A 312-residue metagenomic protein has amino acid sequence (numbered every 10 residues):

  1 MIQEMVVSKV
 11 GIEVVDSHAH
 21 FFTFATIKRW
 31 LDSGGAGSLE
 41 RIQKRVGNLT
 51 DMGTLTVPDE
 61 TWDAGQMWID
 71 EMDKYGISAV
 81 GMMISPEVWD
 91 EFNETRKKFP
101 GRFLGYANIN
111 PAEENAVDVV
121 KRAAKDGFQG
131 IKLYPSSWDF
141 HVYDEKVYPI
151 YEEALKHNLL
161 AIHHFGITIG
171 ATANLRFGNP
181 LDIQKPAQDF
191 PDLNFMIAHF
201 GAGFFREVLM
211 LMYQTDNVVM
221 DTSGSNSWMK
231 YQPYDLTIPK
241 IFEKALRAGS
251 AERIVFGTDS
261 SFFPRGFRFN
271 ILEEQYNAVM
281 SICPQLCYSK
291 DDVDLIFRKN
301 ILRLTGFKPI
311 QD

Functional and structural regions predicted by a protein language model:
M1-S17, F24-K74, K244, A248-R253 (+1 more regions): Mid-to-C-terminal alpha-helical segments outside catalytic/metal-binding sites
V14-S17, M82-M83, Y106-A107, F195-A198 (+2 more regions): Active-site neighborhood of phospho(di)ester-bond hydrolases with catalytic His/Asp-centered motifs
H18, M72, A123, I131 (+6 more regions): Conserved, mostly hydrophobic/aromatic
F22-F24, E87-D90, A112-N115, I167-A171 (+3 more regions): Active-site environment of divalent metal-dependent phosphoester hydrolases
D73-A79, P100-F103, Q188-F195: Short, surface-exposed connector motifs at secondary-structure boundaries
S78-A79, I84-G178: Active-site gating/metal-coordination segments in enzymes
N93-K97, R102, A187, Y213-D221 (+1 more regions): Short, electropositive alpha-helical surface patch
G130, Y143-V255: Catalytic pocket-lining loop regions of alpha/beta-barrel enzymes, especially the amidohydrolase/enolase/GH5 lineages
